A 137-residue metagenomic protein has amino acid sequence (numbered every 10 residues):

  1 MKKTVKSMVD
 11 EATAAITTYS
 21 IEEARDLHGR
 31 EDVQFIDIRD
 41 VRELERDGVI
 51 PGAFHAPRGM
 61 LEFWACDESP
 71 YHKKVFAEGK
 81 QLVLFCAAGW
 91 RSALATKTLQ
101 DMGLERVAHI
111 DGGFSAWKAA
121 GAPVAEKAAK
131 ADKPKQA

Functional and structural regions predicted by a protein language model:
M1-V33, V41-Q81, W90-A137: Rhodanese-like catalytic fold shared by cysteine-dependent sulfurtransferases and DSP/PTP-type phosphatases
I36: Active-site flanking residues adjacent to catalytic metal/cofactor-binding acidic residues
F85: Short, surface-exposed ligand- or partner-binding patches at beta-edge/loop junctions that are enriched in aromatics
